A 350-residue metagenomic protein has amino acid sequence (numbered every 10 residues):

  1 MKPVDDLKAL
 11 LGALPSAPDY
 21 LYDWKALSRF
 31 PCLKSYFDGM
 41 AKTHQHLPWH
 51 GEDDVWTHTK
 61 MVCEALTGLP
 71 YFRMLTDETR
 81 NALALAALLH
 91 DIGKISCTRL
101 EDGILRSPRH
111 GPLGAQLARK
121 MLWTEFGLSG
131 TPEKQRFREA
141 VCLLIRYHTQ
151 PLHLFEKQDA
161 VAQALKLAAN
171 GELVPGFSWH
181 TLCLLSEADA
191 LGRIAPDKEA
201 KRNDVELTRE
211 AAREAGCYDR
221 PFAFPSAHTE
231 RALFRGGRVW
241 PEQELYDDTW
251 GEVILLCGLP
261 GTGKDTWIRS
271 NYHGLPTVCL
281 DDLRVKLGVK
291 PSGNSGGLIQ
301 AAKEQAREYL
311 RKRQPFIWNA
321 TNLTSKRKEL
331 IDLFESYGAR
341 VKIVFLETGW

Functional and structural regions predicted by a protein language model:
K2-E101: Acidic/His-rich, divalent-metal-binding segments that scaffold phosphate/diphosphate chemistry
L47-M61, D102-Q116, L298, L323: Active-site metal-coordination segments of metallo-dependent hydrolases
T67-D204: Divalent metal-dependent catalytic cores for phosphoryl transfer on phosphate-bearing substrates
A212-D248: N-terminal pre-Walker A segment at the start of P-loop NTPase domains
E244, D248-I254, K312-Q314: Pre-Walker A (Motif I) flank of P-loop NTPase domains
E252-Y272: Glycine-rich phosphate-binding P-loop
D265-F316: Conserved substrate/cofactor phosphate-moiety recognition/catalytic segment in nucleotide-dependent phosphotransferases
T321-W350: Replace "adjacent to P-loop NTPase cores in ATP/GTP-dependent enzymes" with "adjacent to NTP-binding cores
